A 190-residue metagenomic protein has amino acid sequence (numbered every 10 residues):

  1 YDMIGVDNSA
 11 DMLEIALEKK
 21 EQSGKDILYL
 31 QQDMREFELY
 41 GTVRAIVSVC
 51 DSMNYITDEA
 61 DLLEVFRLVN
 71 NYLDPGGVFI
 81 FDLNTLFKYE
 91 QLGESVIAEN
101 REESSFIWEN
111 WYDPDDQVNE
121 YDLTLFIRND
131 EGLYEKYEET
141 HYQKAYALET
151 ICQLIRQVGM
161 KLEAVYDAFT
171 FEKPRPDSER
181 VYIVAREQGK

Functional and structural regions predicted by a protein language model:
Y1-E36: Class I SAM-dependent methyltransferase SAM/SAH-binding core
R35-A45: A short acidic, Gly/Pro-enriched loop at the edge of an enzyme's catalytic core that lines a small-molecule cofactor
E38, S48, L63, T85: Residues lining hydrophobic/aromatic ligand-binding pockets adjacent to catalytic sites
T42-V43, Q91-S95, D177: Short aromatic-enriched loop/helix-cap "lid" or pocket-rim segments at secondary-structure transitions that line
V43-D61: A short SAM/SAH-binding and catalytic strip from SAM-dependent methyltransferases
L63-V78: A short glycine-rich, Lys/Arg-flanked "PGG" loop and its adjoining helix->strand segment in the class I
I80-C152: SAM-dependent methyltransferase
Y142-K190: C-terminal lobe and adjacent flexible extensions of AdoMet/dcAdoMet transferase-like proteins
